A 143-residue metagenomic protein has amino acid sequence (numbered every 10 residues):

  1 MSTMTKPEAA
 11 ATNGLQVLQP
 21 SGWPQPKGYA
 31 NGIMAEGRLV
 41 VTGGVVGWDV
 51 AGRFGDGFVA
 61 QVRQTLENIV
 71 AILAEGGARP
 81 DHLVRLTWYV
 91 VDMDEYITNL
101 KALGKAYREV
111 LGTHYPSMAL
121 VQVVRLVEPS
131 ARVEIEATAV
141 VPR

Functional and structural regions predicted by a protein language model:
M1-V84, V90-R143: N-terminal presequence-like segments and the immediate start of the first folded domain
